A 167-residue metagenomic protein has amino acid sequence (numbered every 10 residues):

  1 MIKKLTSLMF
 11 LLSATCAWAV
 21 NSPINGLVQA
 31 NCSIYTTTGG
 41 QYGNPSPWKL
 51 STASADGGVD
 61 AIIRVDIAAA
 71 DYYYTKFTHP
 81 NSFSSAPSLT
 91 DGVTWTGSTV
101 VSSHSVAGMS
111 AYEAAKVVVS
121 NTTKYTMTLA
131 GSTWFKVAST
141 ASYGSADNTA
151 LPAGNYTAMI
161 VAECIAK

Functional and structural regions predicted by a protein language model:
M1-L5: Positively charged n-region of N-terminal signal peptides that target proteins for export
T6-M9, I24-G26: Short helix-onset patch at the extreme N-terminus, typifying the N->h transition of secretory signal peptides
F10-A19: Hydrophobic h-region of N-terminal signal peptides that target proteins for export in Gram-negative bacteria
W18-T94, K124-K167: N-terminal small/polar-rich segments of proteins
S88-N121: Terminal beta-strand-rich extracellular "head" domains that mediate receptor/glycan or other ligand binding
